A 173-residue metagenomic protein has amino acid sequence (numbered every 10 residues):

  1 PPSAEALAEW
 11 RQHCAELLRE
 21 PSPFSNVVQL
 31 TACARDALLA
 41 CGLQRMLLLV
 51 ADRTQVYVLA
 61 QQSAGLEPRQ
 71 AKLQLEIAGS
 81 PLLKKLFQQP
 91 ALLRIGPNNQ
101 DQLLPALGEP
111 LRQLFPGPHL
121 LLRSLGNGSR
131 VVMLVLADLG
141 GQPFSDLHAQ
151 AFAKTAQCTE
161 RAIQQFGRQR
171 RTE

Functional and structural regions predicted by a protein language model:
P1, A106-V131: Helix-to-coil/beta transition segments that act as allosteric "coupling" elements at the rims of sensory or catalytic
P1-N26, Q165, R170-E173: Signal-transmission linkers at sensory-effector interfaces
E16, E20, A32-C41, K85 (+3 more regions): Amphipathic alpha-helical regulatory segments at dimerization interfaces that relay allosteric signals between sensory
P21-L59: Helix-loop-beta substructure at the N-terminus of cytosolic sensory domains that couple signal/ligand detection
L47-A78: GAF sensory/regulatory domain recognition with acknowledged cross-activation on helical regulatory dimers
S63, V132-P143: Short beta-strand-to-loop transition segments that serve as allosteric relay/switch motifs in sensory/regulatory domains
P68-A106, R170: Regulatory sensory and allosteric helical modules in signal-transduction proteins and certain transcription factors
D138-A156, A162-E173: Regulatory loop-to-helix N-cap segments in sensory/regulatory domains that couple ligand/signal detection
